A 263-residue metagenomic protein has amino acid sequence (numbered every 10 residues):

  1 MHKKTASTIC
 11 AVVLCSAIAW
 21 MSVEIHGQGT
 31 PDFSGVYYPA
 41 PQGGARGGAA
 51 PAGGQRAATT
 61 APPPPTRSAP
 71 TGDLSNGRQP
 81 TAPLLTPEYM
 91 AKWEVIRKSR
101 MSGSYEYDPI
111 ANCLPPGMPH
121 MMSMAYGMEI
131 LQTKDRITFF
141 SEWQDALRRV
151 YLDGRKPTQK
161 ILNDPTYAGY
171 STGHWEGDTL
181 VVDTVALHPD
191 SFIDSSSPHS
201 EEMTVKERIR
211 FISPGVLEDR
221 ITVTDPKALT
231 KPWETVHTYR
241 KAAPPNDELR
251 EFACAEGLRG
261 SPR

Functional and structural regions predicted by a protein language model:
M1-S7: N-terminal secretory signal peptides that target proteins for export/translocation
H2, W20-R263: PEST-like low-complexity, intrinsically disordered acidic/proline/serine-rich tracts that flank trafficking/processing
I9-W20, E24: Bacterial N-terminal signal peptides
